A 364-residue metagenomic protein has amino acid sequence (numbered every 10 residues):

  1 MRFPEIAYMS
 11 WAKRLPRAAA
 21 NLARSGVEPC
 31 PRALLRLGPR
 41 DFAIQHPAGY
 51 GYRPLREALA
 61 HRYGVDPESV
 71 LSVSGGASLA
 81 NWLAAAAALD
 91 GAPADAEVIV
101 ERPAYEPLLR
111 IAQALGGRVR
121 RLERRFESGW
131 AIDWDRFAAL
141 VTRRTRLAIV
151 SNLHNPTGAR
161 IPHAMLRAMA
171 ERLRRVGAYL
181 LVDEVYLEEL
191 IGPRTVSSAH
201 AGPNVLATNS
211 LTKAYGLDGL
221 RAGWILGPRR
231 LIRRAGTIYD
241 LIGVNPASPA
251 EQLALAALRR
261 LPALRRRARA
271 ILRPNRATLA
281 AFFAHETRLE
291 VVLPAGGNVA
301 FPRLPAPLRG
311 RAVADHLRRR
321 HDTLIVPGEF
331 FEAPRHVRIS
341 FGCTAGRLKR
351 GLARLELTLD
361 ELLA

Functional and structural regions predicted by a protein language model:
M1-W82, R260, E361-A364: N-terminal small-domain helix-loop-helix segment of the aminotransferase-like
A43-E171, E188-E189, P193-A201: Conserved core of the PLP fold type I
E68-V70, T287-V291, T323-G328: A short linear hydrophobic-aromatic micro-motif
V100, R121, I149, V182 (+2 more regions): Hydrophobic residues in well-ordered beta-strands that form the structural core
L115, R175-V176, E286, H321 (+1 more regions): Helix C-cap/helix->beta junction micro-motif
A138, H316-I325, F331-A364: PLP-dependent enzyme catalytic core of the Aspartate aminotransferase-like
P203-R273, A281, A353, L357: Conserved core segment of the aminotransferase class I/II
L255, I271-A280, V291-L304: Conserved glycine-rich beta-strand-loop-beta hairpin in the small C-terminal domain of fold type I
